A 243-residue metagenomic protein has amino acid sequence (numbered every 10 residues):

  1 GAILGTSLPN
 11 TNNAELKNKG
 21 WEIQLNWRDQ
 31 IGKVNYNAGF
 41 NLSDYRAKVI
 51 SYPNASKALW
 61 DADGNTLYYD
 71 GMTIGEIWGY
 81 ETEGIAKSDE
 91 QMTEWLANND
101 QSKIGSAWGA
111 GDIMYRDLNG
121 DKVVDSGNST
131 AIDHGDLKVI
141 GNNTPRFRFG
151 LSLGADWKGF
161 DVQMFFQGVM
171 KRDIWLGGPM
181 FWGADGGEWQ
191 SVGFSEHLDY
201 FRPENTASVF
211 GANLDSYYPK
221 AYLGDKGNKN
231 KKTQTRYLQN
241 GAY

Functional and structural regions predicted by a protein language model:
G1-Y243: Outer/extracellular conduits and scaffolds centered on Gram-negative outer-membrane beta-barrels
